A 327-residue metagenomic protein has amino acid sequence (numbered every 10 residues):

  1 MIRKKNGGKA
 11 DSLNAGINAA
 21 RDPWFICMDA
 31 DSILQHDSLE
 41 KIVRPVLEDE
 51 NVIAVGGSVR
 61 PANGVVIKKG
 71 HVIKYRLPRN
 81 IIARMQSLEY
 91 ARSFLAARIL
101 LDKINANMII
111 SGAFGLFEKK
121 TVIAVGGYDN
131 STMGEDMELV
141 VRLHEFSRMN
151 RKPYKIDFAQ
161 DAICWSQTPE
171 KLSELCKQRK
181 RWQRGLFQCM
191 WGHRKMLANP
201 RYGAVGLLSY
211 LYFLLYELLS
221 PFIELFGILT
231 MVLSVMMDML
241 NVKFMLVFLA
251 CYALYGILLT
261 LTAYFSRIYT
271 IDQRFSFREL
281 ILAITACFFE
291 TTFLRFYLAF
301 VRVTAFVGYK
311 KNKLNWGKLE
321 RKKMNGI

Functional and structural regions predicted by a protein language model:
R3-K9: Short, acidic/glycine-rich phosphate-metal binding loop used to engage nucleotide
K4, M28-A30: Catalytic metal- and UDP-sugar-binding loop of GT-A-like glycosyltransferases, i.e., residues flanking the conserved
A10-S12, D22, H36-G126, N130-T132 (+4 more regions): Long helical/loop segments within the catalytic core of UDP-sugar-dependent glycosyltransferases, especially the large
F25: Short aromatic/hydrophobic "clamp" motif used to bind/position activated sugar donors
E89-F94, S173-M196, L229-T230, L261-Y264 (+1 more regions): Catalytic core of nucleotide-sugar-dependent glycosyltransferases
T121-A124, T132-D157: A short, conserved alpha-helix in the catalytic core of glycosyltransferases
Y154-E174: Active-site donor/metal-binding and catalytic loop motifs of nucleotide-sugar-dependent glycosylation enzymes
Y212-K310: Membrane-embedded multi-pass helical conduit in multi-pass membrane proteins, especially envelope-biosynthetic
